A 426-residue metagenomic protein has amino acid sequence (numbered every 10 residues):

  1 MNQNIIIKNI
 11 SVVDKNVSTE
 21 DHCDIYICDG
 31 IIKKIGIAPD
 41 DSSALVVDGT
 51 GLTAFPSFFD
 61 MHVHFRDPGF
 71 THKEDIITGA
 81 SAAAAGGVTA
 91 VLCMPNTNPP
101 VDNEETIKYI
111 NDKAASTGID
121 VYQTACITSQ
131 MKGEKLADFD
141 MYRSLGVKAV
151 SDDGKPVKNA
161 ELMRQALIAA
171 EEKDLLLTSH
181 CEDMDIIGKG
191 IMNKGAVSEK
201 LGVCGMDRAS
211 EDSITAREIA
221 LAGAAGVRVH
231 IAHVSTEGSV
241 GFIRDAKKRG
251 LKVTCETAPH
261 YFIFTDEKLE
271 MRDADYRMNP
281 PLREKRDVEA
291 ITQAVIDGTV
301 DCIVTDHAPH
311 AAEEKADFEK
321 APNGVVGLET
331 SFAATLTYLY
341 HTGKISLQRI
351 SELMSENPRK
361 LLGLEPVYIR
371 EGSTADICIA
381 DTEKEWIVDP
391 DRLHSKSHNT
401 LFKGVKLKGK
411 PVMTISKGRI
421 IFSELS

Functional and structural regions predicted by a protein language model:
M1-D41: N-terminal metal-binding scaffold of metallo-dependent hydrolase/deaminase domains
I10, D317, H341, T374-S426: C-terminal cap of metal-dependent C-N hydrolases
I10, I25, G30, G51 (+16 more regions): Divalent metal-coordination and catalytic microenvironments
A38-A54: Active-site metal-binding motif and surrounding structural segment of the metallo-beta-lactamase
T50-A114: Metal-associated gating/positioning segment near the N- to mid-region
K108, L136-I303: Histidine/acidic residue-rich metal-binding segments in metalloenzymes
K113-I127: A glycine-rich helix N-cap at a beta->alpha junction
K200-R228, D275, I296-D297, D301-I303 (+1 more regions): His/Asp/Glu-enriched, well-ordered alpha-helical/loop segment that forms or immediately abuts the divalent-metal
